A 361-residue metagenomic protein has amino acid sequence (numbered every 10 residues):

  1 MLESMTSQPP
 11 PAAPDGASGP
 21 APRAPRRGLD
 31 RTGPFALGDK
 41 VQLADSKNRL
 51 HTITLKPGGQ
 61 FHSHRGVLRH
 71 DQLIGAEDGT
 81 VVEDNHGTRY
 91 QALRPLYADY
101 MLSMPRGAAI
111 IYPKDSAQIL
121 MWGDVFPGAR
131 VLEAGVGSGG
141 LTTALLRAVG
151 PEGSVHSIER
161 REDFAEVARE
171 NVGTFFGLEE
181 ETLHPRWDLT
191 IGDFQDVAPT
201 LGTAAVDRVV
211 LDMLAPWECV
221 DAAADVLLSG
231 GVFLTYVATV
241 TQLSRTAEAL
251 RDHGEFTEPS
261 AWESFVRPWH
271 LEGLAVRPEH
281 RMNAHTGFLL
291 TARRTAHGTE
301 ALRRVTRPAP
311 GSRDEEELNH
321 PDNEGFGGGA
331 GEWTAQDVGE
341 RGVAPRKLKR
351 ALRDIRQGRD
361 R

Functional and structural regions predicted by a protein language model:
L2-N85, E248-R361: SAM/dcSAM-binding transferase cores
T32-P34, M104-S116: Conserved SAM-binding loop and adjacent beta-strand
F126-G137: Conserved class I S-adenosyl-L-methionine
S138-P151: Conserved SAM-binding loop of SAM-dependent methyltransferases across substrates and taxa, primarily the Class I
L146-R147, W217-G231, A249-R251: A short glycine-rich, Lys/Arg-flanked "PGG" loop and its adjoining helix->strand segment in the class I
E152-H156: Short beta-strand element of Class I
I158-L211, P216: S-adenosyl-L-methionine
G230-A238: Conserved beta-strand signature within the Rossmann-like core of class I S-adenosyl-L-methionine
